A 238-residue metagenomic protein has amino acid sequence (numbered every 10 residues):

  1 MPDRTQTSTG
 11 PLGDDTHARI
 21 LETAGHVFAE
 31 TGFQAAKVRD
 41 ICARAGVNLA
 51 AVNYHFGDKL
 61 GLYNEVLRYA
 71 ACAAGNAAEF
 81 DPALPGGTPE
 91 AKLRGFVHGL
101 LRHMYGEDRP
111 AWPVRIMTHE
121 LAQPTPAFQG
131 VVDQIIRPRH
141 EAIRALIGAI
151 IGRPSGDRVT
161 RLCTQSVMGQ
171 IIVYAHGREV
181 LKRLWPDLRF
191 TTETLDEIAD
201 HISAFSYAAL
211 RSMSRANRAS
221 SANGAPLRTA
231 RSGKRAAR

Functional and structural regions predicted by a protein language model:
M1-D15, R183, A216-R238: N-terminal intrinsically disordered/low-complexity leader segments
D14-E22, H55-E79, G86, D133: An amphipathic alpha-helix adjacent to DNA-recognition modules
R19, V27-G61, E65, Y69: Helix-turn-helix
I20-F28, V167, S206: Short hydrophobic clusters on alpha-helical segments that form packing/core surfaces in small helical domains
L21, E90-V97, L195-S203, Y207: Short, amphipathic alpha-helical "lid/cap" segments that border enzyme active or binding sites
E79-P113, T160-V167: Hydrophobic alpha-helical connector segments
V114, Q129-H140, L146-S203, M213-N223 (+1 more regions): Hydrophobic/aromatic-rich alpha-helical bundle segments in the mid-to-C-terminal region
T118-P124: Short helix-capping/turn signature of helix-turn-helix
